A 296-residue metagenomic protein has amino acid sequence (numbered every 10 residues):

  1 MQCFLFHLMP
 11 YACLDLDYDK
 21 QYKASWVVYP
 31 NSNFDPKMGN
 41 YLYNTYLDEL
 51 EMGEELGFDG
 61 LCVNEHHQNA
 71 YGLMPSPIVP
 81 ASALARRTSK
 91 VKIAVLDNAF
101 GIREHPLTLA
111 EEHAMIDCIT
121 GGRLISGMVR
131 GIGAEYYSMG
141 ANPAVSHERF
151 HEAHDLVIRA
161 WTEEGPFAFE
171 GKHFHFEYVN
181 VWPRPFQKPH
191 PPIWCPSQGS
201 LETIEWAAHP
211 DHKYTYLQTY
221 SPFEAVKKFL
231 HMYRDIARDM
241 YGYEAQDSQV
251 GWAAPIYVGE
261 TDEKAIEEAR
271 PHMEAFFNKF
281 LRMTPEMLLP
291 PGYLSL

Functional and structural regions predicted by a protein language model:
M1-T88, H190-P191: N-terminal beta1-alpha1-beta2 module of alpha/beta enzyme domains
C3-H7, L61-V63, I93-L96, L124-M128 (+3 more regions): Hydrophobic faces of well-ordered beta-strands that scaffold small-molecule active sites in alpha/beta enzyme cores
L5-F34, H147-V181, E224-L296: An alpha-helical appendage that flanks or caps ligand/catalytic pockets
L14-D15, I102-H212, E224-K227, H231 (+1 more regions): Internal, glycine-rich beta/alpha segment that forms the wall or movable "lid" of small-molecule/cofactor binding
V28-N44, D97-L107, Q187-G199, I256-G259: Active-site mouth loops of central-metabolism enzymes
E49-D59, R87-V91, T120, L156 (+2 more regions): A structural motif corresponding to the C-terminal end of an alpha-helix and its immediate exit/capping segment
H67-P75, F100-L107, S221-V226, V258: Acidic-and-aromatic substrate-binding clefts and catalytic sites of carbohydrate-active enzymes
P77-A81, E111-E112, I236: Alpha-helical scaffolding within the catalytic cores of extracellular/periplasmic polymer-degrading hydrolases
